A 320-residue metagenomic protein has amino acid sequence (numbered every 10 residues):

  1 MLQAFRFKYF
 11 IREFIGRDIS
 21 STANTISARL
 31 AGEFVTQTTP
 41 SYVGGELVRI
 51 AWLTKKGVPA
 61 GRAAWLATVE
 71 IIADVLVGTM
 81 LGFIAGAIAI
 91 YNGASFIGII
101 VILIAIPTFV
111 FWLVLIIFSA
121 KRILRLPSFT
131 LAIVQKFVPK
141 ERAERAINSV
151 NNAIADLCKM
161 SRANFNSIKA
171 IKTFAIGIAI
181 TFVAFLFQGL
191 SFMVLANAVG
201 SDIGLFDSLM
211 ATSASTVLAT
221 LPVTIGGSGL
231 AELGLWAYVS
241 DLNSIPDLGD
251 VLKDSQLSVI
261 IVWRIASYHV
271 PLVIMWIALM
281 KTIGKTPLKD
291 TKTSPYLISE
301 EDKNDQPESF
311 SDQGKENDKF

Functional and structural regions predicted by a protein language model:
M1-L30, I88, N92-T216, T220 (+1 more regions): Predominantly cytoplasmic-facing regulatory/coupling regions of multi-pass membrane proteins
T22-A23, S41, G45-E46, G57-I72 (+1 more regions): Membrane-interface alpha-helices at helix entry/exit sites of multi-pass transporters
T22-W52, V223-T224: Hydrophobic alpha-helical transmembrane segments of multi-pass membrane transport proteins
G32-P40, A198, S213-E232: Transmembrane alpha-helix interface/packing and boundary motifs in multi-pass membrane proteins, characterized by
E33-V43, I71-F83: Mid-bilayer segments of alpha-helical transmembrane spans in multi-pass integral membrane proteins that mediate
G44-T54, I225-D241: Re-entrant/interfacial helical elements at transmembrane boundaries that shape and gate the permeation pathway
V48-W52, A67, T79: Hydrophobic alpha-helical membrane segments of integral membrane proteins
